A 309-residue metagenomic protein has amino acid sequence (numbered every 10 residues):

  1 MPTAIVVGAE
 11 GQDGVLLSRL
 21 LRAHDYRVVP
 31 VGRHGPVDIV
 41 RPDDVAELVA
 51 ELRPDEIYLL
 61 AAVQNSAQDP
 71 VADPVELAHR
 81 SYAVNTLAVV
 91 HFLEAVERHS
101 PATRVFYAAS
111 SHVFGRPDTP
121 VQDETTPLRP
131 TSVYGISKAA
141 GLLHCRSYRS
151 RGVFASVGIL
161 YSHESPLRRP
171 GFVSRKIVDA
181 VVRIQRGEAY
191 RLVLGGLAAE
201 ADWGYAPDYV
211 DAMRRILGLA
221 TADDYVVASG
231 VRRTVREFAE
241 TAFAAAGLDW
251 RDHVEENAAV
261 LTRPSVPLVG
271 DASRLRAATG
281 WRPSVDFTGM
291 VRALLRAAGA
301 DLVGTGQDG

Functional and structural regions predicted by a protein language model:
A4-A23: N-terminal Rossmann NAD(P)H-binding glycine-rich loop of SDR-like oxidoreductase domains
V7, V31, I57-A61, V105-S111 (+1 more regions): SDR active-site strand-loop-helix element
G8, S18, V181-G309: C-terminal substrate-binding subdomain of Rossmann-fold SDR/epimerase-dehydratase oxidoreductases
V28-D44: Adenosine-cofactor binding site in Rossmann-like domains, unifying the SAM/SAH pocket of S-adenosylmethionine-dependent
D43-V84: NAD(P)H-binding glycine-rich loop region in Rossmannoid oxidoreductase-like domains and their noncatalytic homologs
D44, L87-A95, D208: Conserved mid-core alpha-helix of short-chain dehydrogenase/reductase
D73-H91, T103-R104, H112-I159, E164-S165: Catalytic helix-loop patch of NAD(P)-dependent Rossmann-fold dehydrogenases
T131, L160-F172, G196-P207, V231: Glycine-rich "substrate-gating" loop/helix at the edge of Rossmann-like oxidoreductase active sites
